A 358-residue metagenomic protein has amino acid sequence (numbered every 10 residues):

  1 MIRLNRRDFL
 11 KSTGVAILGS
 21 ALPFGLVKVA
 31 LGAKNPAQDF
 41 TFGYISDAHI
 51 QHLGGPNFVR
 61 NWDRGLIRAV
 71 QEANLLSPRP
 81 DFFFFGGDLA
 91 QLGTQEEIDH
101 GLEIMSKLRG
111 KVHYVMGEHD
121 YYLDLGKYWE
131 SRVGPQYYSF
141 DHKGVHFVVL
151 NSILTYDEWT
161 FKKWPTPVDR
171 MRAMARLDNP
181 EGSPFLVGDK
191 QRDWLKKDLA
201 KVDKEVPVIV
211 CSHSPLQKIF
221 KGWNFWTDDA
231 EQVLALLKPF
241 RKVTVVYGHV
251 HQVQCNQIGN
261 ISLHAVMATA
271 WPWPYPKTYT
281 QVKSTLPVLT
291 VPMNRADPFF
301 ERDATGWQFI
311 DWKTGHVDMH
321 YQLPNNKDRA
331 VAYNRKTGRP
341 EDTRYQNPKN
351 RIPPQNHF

Functional and structural regions predicted by a protein language model:
M1-I17: N-terminal secretory signal peptides and thylakoid transit peptides that target proteins across membranes
S12-T13, K28-D99, K190, K197: N-terminal active-site segment of His-dependent metallophosphoesterases
K34, T94-P207, D229-T244, N256-M267 (+5 more regions): Extended active-site neighborhood of metal-dependent phosphoesterases/phosphodiesterases
D47, G87-D88, G117, H213 (+1 more regions): Active-site glycine-centered loops adjacent to acidic/histidine catalytic or metal-binding residues that shape
S152, C211-L216, G248-V250, Q322-P324: Short, well-ordered beta-to-alpha junction loops that form the rim of enzyme active sites and present histidine/acidic
V202-K218: Short acidic, glycine-rich surface-loop motifs adjacent to enzyme active sites
S214-D228: Active-site His/acidic residue clusters
V288-F358: A short C-terminal boundary segment appended to hydrolase-like catalytic domains
